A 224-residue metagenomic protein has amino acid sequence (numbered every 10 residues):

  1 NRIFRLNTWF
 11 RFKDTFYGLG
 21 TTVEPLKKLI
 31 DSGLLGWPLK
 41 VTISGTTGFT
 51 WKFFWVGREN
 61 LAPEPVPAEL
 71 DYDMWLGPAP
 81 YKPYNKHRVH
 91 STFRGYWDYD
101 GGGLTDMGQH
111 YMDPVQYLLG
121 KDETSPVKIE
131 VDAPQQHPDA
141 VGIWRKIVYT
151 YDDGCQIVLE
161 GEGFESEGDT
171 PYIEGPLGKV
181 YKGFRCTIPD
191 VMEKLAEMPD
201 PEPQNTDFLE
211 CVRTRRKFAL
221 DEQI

Functional and structural regions predicted by a protein language model:
N1, P83-K86, D100-G120, W144-K146 (+1 more regions): C-terminal helical cap and adjacent loop that interface with cofactors, partners, or active-site loops
N1-M74: A contiguous active-site-proximal alpha/beta segment in oxidoreductase catalytic domains
F10-F12, S44-T50, A79, A133-Q136 (+1 more regions): Glycine-rich beta-alpha junction loops
L29-S32, S44, P78, L118-K121 (+2 more regions): Structured segments of extracytoplasmic/periplasmic soluble domains in secreted or envelope-associated proteins
W55, P63-V66, D73-D153: Rossmann-like dinucleotide-binding domain that binds NAD(P)(H)
T150-Q156, L177-G178: Glycine-centered tight beta-turn/hairpin loop motif at sheet-sheet or coil-to-beta transitions
G154-F164: Flexible, glycine/threonine-enriched loop-and-boundary segments that flank and lead into catalytic domains of large
